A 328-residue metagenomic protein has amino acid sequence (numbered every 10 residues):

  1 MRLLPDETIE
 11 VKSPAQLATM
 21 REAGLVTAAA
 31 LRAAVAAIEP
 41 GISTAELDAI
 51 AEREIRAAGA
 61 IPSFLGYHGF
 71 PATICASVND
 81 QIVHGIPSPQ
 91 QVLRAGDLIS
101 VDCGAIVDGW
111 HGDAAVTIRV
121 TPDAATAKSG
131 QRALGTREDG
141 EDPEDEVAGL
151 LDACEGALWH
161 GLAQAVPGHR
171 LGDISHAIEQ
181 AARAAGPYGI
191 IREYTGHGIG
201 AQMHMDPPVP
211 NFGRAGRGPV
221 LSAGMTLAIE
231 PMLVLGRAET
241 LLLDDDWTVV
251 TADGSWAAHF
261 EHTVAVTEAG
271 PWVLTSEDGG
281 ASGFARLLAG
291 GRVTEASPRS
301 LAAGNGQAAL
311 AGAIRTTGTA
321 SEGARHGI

Functional and structural regions predicted by a protein language model:
M1-I328: Active-site neighborhoods and metal-handling regions in enzymes and metal-associated proteins
